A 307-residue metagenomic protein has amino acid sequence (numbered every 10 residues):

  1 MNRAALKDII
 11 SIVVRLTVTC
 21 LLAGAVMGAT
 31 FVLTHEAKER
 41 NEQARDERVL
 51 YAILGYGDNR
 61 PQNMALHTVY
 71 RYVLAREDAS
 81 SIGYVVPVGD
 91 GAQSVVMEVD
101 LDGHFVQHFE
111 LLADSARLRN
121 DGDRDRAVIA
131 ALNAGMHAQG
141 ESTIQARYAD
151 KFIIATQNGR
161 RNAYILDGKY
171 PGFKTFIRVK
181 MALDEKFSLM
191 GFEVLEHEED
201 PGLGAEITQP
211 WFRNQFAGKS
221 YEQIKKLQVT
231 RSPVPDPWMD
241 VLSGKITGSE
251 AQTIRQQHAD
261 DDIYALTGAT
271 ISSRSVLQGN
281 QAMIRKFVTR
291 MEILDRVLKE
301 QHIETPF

Functional and structural regions predicted by a protein language model:
N2-F307: Flexible, solvent-exposed loop/hinge segments and secondary-structure transition points
